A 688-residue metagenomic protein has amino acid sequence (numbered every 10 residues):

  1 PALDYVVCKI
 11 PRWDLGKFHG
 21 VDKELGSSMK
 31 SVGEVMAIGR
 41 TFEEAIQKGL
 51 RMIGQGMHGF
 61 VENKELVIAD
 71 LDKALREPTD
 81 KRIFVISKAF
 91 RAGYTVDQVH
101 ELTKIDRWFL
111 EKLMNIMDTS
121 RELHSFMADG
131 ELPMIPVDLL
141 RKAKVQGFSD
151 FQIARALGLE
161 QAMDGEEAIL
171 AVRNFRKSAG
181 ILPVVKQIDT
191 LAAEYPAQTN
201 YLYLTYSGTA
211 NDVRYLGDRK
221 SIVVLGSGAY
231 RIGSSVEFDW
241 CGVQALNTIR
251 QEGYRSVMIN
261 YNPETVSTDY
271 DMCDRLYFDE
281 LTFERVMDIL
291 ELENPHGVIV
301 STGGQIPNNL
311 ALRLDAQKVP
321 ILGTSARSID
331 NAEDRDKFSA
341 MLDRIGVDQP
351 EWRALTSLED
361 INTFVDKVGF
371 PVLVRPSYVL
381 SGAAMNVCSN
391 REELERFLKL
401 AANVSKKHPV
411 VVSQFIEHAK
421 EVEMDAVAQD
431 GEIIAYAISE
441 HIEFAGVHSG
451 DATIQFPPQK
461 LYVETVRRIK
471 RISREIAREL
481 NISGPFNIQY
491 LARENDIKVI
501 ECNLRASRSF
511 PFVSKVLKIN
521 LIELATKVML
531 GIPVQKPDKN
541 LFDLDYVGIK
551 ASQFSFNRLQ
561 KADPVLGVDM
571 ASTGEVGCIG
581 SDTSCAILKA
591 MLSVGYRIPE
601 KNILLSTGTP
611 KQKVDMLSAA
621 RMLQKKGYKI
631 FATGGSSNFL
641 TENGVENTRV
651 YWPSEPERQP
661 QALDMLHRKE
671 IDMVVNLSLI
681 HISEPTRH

Functional and structural regions predicted by a protein language model:
P1-F126, L132-L139, A143-G147, E166-A168 (+15 more regions): ATP-dependent carboxylate activation and anion-phosphoryl transfer catalytic cores that bind Mg-ATP to form
V99, I153-A154, I682: Short alpha-helical "recognition helix" segments of helix-turn-helix
I232-G253, V614-I630: Glycine- and acidic-residue-enriched helix-capping/strand-helix junction motifs
Y270-R275, D279, F639-L666: Active-site rim loops that border cofactor/substrate pockets in soluble metabolic enzymes
D274, E284-D348, T363, S683: Conserved N-proximal alpha/beta basic substrate-recognition cap immediately N-terminal to, or forming the N-lobe
T324-M385, T641-Y651: A conserved helix-loop-beta module that forms one wall/lid of the active-site cleft in ATP-utilizing catalytic domains
S678-H688: Residue-level detector of conserved catalytic or cofactor/ligand-binding positions in enzyme active sites
